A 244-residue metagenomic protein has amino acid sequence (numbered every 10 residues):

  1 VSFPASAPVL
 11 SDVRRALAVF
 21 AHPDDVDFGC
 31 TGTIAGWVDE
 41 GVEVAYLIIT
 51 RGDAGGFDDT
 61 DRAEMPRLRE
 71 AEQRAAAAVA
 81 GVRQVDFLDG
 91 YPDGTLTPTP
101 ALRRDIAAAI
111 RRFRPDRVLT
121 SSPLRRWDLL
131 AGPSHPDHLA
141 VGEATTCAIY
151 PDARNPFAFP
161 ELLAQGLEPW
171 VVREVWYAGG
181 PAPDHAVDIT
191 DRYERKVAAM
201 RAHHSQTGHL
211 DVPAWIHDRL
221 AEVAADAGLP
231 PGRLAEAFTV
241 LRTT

Functional and structural regions predicted by a protein language model:
V1-L17, P98-T244: Metal-dependent de-N-acetylase/amidase catalytic core
V1-R114, T239: Active-site rim/loop-helix segments in enzyme catalytic domains that contact anionic ligands
